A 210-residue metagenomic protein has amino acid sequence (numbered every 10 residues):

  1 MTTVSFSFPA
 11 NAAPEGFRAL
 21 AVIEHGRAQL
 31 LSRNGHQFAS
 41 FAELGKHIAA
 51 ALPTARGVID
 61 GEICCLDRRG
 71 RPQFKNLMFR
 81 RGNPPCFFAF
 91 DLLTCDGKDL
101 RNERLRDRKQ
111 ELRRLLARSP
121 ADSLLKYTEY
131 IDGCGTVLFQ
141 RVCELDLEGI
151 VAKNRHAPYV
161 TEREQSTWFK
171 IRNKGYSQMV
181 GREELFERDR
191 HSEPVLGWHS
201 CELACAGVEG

Functional and structural regions predicted by a protein language model:
M1-G210: Catalytic cores of nucleic-acid ligases and guanylyltransferases
